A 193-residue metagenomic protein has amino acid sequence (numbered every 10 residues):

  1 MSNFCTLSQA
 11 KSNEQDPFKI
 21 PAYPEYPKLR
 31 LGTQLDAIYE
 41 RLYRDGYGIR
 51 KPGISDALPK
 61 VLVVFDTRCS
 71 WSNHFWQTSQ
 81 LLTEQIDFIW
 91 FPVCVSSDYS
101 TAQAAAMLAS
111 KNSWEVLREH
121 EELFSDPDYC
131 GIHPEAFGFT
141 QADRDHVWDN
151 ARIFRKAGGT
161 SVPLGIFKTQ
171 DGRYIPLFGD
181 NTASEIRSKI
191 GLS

Functional and structural regions predicted by a protein language model:
M1-Y99, A136-S161, N181-S193: Extracytoplasmic thiol/disulfide redox context detector
S97-E185: Thiol/selenol-based redox catalytic cores and closely related redox-interacting motifs
